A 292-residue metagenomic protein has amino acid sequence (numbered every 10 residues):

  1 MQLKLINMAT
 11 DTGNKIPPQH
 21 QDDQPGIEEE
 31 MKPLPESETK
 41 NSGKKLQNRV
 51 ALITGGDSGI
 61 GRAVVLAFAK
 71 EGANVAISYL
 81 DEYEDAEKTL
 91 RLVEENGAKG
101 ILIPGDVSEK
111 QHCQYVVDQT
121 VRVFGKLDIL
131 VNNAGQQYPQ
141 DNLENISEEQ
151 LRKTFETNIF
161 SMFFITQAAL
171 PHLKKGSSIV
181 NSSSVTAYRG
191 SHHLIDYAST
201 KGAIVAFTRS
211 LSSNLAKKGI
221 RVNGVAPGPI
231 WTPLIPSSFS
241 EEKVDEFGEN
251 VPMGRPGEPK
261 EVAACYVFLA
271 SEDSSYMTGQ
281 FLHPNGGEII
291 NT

Functional and structural regions predicted by a protein language model:
I6, D11-I16, M31, E38 (+4 more regions): Short C-terminal tail/terminal secondary-structure segment of NAD(P)H-dependent dehydrogenase/reductase domains
T10, Q114, R122, Q137-R152 (+3 more regions): Conserved mid-core segment of classical short-chain dehydrogenase/reductases
F124, F163, H172, R255-P284 (+1 more regions): C-terminal substrate-recognition "lid" of short-chain dehydrogenase/reductases
E144-F163, V180, I204, M253: Catalytic Tyr-X3-Lys loop
T166, T200, T208: Active-site helix of classical SDR
P171, S213-K217, S275: Alpha-helical segment proximal to the catalytic Tyr-Lys
S184: Residue(s) in the substrate-gating loop at a strand-loop-helix junction that position the organic substrate next
H193, K217, P229-V251, N291-T292: A glycine/serine/threonine-rich, flexible loop-to-helix segment that serves as the NAD(P) cofactor-binding "lid"
